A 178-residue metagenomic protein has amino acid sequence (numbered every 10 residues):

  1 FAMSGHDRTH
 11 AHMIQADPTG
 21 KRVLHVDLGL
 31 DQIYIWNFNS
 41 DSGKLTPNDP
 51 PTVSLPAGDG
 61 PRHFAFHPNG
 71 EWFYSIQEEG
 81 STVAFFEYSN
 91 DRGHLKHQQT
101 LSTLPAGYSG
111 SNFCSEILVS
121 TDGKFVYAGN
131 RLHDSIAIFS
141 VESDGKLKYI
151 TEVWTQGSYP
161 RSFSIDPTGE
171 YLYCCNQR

Functional and structural regions predicted by a protein language model:
F1, L45-V53, L95-T103, K148-W154: Beta-propeller fold detector
F1-K21, L55-W72, T103-G123, Q156-L172: Beta-rich, blade/repeat-based domains predominating in secreted/periplasmic proteins but also intracellular
D17, H25-L28, H67, S75-E78 (+2 more regions): Conserved beta-strand positions in repeat-built beta-propeller and related beta-rich domains
D31-I33, S81-V83, D134-I136: Structural signal for beta-propeller blades
W36-L45, F86-L95, I138-K146: Short loop/turn segments immediately following beta-strands, especially the blade-tip and inter-blade linker loops
I76-V126: Oxyanion-binding "anion nests"
A137-R178: C-terminal hydrophobic structural anchor segments that stabilize assembly/packing rather than catalytic chemistry
